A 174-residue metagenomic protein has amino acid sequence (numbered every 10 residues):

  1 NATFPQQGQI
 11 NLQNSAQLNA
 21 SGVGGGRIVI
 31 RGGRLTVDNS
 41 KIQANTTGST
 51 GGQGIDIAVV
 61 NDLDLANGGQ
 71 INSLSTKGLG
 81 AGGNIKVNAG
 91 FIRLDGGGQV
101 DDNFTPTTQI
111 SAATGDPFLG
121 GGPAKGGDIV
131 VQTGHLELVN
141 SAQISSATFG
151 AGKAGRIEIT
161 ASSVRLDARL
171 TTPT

Functional and structural regions predicted by a protein language model:
N1-T174: Extracellular and secretory-pathway beta-repeat/beta-biased strand scaffolds
